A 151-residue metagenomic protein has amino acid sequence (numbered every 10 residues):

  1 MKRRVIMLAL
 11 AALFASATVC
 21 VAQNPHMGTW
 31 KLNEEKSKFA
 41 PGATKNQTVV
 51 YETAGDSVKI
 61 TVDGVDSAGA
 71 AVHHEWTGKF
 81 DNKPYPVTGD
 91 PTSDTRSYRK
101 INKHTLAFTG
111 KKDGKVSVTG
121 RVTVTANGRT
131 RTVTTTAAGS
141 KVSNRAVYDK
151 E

Functional and structural regions predicted by a protein language model:
M1-L8: Bacterial N-terminal signal peptides that target proteins for export
L8-A17: Bacterial N-terminal signal peptides
C20-E151: Hydrophobic small-molecule pocket/channel-lining residues, especially in calycin-type beta-barrels
